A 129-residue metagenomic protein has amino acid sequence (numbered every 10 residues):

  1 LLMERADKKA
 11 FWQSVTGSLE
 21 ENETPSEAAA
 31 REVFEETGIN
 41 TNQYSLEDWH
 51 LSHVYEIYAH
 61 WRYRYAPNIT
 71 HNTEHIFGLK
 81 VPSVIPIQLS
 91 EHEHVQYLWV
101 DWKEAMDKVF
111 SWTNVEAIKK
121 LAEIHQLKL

Functional and structural regions predicted by a protein language model:
L1, D48, A122-Q126: A generic structural signal for ordered secondary structure
L1-V15: N-terminal strand-loop-strand
D7-A10, Q88, L127: Generic structural signal for short, solvent-exposed loop/turn connectors between secondary structure elements
L19-W112: Unchanged
M106-L129: Charged phosphate-binding loop/patch that engages nucleotide di/tri-phosphates or the phosphate backbone of nucleic
